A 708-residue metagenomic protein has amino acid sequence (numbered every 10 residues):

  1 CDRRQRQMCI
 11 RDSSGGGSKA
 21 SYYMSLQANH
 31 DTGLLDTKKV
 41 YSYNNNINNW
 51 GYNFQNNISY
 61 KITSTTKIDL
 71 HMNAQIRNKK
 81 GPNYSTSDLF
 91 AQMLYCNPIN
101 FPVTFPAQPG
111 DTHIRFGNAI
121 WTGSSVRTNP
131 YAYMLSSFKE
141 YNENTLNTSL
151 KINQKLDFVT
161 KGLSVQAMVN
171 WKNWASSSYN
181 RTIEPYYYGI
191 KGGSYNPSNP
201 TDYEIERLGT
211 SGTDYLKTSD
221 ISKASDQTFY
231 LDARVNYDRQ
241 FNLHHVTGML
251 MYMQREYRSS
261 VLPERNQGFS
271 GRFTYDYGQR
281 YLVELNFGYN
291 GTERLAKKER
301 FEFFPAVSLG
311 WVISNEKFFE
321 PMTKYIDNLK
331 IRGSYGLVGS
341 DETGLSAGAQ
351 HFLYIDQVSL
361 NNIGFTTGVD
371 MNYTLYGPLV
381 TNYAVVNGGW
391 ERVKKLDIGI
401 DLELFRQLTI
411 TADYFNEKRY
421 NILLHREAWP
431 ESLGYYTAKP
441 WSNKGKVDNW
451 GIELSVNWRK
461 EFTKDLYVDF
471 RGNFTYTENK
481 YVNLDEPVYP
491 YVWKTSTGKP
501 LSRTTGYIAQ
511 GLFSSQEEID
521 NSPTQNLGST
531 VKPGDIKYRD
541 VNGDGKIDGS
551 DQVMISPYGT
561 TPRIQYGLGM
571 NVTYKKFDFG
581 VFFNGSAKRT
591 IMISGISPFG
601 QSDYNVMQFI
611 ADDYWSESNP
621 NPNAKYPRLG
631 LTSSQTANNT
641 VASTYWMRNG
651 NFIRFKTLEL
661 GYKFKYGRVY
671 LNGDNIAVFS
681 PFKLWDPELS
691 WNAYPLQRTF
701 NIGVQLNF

Functional and structural regions predicted by a protein language model:
C1-R6, I10: Single conserved hydrophobic/aromatic residue that forms the stacking wall/gate of nucleotide- or nucleobase-binding
R11-K39, Q55-S59, S149, Q154 (+4 more regions): Predominantly transmembrane beta-strands of Gram-negative outer membrane beta-barrel pores used for transport
D31-N73, L216, G600: Extended hydrophobic/aromatic segments used for targeting, binding, or gating
N57-T66, H71-I76, S85, Y95-C96 (+4 more regions): Extracellular/periplasmic, surface-exposed regions of secreted and cell-surface proteins
Y84-T86, A347, F352, R459-T560 (+1 more regions): Conserved small-residue
T112, Y131, S529-P533, S586-D674: Extracytoplasmic gating/loop element in the C-terminal half of outer-membrane beta-barrel translocons and assembly
K161, G559-M592: Glycine-rich, aromatic-lined ligand/substrate-binding cores of catalytic and carbohydrate-binding domains
A438-D448, E486-G506, I555-G569, P598-S616: C-terminal extracellular loops and terminal segments of Gram-negative outer membrane beta-barrel proteins
